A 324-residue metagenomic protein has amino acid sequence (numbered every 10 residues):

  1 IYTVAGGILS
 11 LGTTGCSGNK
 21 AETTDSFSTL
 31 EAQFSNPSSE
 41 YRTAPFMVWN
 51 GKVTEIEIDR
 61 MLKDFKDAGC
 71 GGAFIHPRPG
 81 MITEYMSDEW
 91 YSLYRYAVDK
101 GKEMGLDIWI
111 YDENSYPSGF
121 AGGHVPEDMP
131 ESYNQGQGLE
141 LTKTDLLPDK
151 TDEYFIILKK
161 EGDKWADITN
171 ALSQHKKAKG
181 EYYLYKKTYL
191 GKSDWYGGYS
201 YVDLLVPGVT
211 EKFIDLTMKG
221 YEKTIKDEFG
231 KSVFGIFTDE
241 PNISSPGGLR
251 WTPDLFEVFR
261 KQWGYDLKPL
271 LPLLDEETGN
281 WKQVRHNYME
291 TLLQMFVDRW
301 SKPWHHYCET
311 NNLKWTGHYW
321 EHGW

Functional and structural regions predicted by a protein language model:
I1-T3: Bacterial N-terminal signal peptides that target proteins for export
G12-G15: C-terminal motif of bacterial Sec signal peptides marking the signal peptidase cleavage site
K20, D25-F34, R42, E57-A68 (+1 more regions): Mature extracytoplasmic enzyme cores
V48-E57, P79-S92, W320-W324: Acidic-and-aromatic substrate-binding clefts and catalytic sites of carbohydrate-active enzymes
V48-G51, T83-M86, S200-L205, E290-L292: Second-shell loop/turn segments in exported
A73-I75, I236: Hydrophobic residues within beta-strands of alpha/beta enzymes
I108-Y116, S232-E240, L292-W324: Aromatic-lined carbohydrate-recognition surfaces of secreted/lumenal glycan-active proteins
